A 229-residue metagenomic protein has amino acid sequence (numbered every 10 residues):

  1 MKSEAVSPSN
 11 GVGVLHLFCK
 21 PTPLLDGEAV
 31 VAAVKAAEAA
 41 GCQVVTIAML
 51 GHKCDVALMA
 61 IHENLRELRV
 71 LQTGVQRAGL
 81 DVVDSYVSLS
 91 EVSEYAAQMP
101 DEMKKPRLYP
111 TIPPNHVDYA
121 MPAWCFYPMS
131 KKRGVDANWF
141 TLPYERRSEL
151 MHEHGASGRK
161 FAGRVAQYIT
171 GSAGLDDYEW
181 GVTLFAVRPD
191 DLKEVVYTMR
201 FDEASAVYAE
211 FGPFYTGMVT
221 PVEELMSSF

Functional and structural regions predicted by a protein language model:
M1-A36, R66, S85-A156, V187-E194 (+1 more regions): Short S/T/G/P-rich N-terminal loop/turn motif that feeds into the first structured element of a domain
M1-N10, C42-D55, Q76-Y119, F161-Y178 (+1 more regions): Glycine-rich beta-strand-turn "strand-cap" elements at beta-sheet edges
L17, L50-L65, W124-M129, G174-D190 (+1 more regions): Short, well-ordered beta-strand segments in beta-rich or mixed alpha/beta enzyme and ligand-binding folds
A33-V70: Long, hydrophobic/aromatic-enriched structural stretches that serve as scaffold segments
A37, H154-A162, M199: Structured alpha-helical segments in the cores of large, soluble enzyme domains
L71-V75: "Short basic amphipathic alpha-helical interaction patches in structured regions
